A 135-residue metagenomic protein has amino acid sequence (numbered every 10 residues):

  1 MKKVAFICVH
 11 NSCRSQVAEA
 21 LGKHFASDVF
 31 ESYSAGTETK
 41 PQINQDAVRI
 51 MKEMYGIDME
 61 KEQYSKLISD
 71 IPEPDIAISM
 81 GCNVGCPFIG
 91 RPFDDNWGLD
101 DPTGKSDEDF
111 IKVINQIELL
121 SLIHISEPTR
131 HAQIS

Functional and structural regions predicted by a protein language model:
M1-S126: Short polar/charged helix/loop
I123-E127, H131-S135: Single conserved hydrophobic/aromatic residue that forms the stacking wall/gate of nucleotide- or nucleobase-binding
